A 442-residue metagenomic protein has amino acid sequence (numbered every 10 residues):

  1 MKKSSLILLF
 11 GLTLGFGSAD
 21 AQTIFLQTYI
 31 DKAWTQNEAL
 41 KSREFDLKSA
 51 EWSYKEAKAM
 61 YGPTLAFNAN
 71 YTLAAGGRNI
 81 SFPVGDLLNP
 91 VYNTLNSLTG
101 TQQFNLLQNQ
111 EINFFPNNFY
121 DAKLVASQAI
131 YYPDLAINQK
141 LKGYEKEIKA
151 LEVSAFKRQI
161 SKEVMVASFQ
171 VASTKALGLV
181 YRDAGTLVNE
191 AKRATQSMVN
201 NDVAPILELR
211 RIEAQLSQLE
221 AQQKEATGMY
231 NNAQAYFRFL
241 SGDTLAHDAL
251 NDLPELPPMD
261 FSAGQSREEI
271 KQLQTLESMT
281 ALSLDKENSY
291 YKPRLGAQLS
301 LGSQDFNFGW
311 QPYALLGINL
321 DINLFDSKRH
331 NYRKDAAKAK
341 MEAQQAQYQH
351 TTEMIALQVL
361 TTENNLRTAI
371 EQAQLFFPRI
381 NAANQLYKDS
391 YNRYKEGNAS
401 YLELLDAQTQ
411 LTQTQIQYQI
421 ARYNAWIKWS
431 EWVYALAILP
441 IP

Functional and structural regions predicted by a protein language model:
I7-G15: Bacterial N-terminal signal peptides
A19-R78, V203-P205, S241-D285, T352 (+2 more regions): Bacterial Sec-pathway N-terminal export signals of envelope proteins
L26, A66, L73-N79, P83-L87 (+1 more regions): Acidic, low-complexity, intrinsically disordered peripheral segments
T28, W52, L151-E268, T362 (+2 more regions): Periplasmic alpha-helical coiled-coil/stalk elements that build and connect Gram-negative outer-membrane
K41, T64-N79, E111-N117, S127-A155 (+3 more regions): Small/polar (Gly/Ser/Thr/Ala-rich) solvent-exposed segments that form structured loops/beta-strands/short helices used
S42-A57, F156, E163-Y181, S197 (+7 more regions): Amphipathic alpha-helical coiled-coil segments
G77-N113, N118: A subset of solvent-exposed loop/turn segments in beta-rich extracellular surface proteins, enriched in glycine
L124-A126, D285, I318: Membrane-embedded beta-strands of outer-membrane beta-barrel proteins, especially the hydrophobic/small aromatic
